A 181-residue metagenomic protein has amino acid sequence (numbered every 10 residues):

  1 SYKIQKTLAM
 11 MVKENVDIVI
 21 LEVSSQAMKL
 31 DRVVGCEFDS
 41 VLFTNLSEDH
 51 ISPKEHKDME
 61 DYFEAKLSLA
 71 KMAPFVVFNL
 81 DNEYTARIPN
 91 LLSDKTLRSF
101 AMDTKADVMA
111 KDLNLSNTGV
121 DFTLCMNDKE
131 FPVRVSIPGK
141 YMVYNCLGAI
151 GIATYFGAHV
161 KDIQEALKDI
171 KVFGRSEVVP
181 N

Functional and structural regions predicted by a protein language model:
S1: N-terminal phosphate/diphosphate-binding loop that engages ATP/GTP or pyrophosphate donors across diverse enzyme folds
L8-A9, L30, L67: Short hydrophobic/charged patches on amphipathic alpha-helices used for structural packing and interfaces
K13-D17, D39-N181: Acidic, Mg2+-coordinating active-site environments of NTP-dependent enzymes
V16-Q26: Switch II (G3) loop of P-loop NTPases
A27-V34: Conserved helix/coil segment N-terminal to the catalytic DExD/H
